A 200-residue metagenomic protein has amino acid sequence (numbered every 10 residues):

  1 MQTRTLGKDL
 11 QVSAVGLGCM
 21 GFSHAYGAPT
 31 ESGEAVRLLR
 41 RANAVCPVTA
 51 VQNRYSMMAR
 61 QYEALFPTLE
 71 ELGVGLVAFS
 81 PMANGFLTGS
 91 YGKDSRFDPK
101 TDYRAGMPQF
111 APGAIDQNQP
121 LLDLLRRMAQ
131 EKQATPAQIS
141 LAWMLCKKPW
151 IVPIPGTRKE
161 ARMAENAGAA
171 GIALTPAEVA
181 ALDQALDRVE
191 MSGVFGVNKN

Functional and structural regions predicted by a protein language model:
M1-R41, M191, K199: N-terminal binding-site loop/beta-alpha segment at the start of enzyme catalytic domains that lines or forms
T3, R37-N200: Beta/alpha (TIM)-barrel catalytic core signal, keyed to glycine-rich beta->alpha loops juxtaposed to Asp/Glu that bind
